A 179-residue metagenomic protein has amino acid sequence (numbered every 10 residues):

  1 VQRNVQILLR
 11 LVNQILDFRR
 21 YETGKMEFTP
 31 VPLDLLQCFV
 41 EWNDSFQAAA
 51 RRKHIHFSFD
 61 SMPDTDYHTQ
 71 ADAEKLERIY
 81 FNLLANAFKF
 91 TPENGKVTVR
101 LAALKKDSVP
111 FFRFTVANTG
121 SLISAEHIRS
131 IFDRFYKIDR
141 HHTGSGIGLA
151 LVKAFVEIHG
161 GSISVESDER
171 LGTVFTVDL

Functional and structural regions predicted by a protein language model:
R3-L8: Short alpha-helical segment of the dimerization/phosphotransfer core of two-component systems
R19-P30: Helix-loop junction within the histidine kinase core
T29-D34, R51, H56-Y67, L104: Conserved catalytic submotifs in the C-terminal HATPase_c
A87-F88: Short helix-loop "hinge" at the ATP-lid/N-box region of the Bergerat-fold HATPase_c
I123-F135: Short conserved segment of the HATPase_c
G148, V152: Short alpha-helical Gxxx[C/S/T] motif in the catalytic ATP-binding
